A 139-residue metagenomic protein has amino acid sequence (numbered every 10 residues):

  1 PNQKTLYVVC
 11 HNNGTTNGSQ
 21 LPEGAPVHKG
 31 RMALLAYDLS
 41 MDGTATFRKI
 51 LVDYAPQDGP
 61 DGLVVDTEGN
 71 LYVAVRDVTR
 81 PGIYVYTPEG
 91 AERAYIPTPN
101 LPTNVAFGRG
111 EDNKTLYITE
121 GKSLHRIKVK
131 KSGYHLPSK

Functional and structural regions predicted by a protein language model:
P1-N17, R31, K49, Y54-L71 (+2 more regions): Beta-rich, blade/repeat-based domains predominating in secreted/periplasmic proteins but also intracellular
N17-P22, K29-L35, R80-Y84, S123-K128: Structural motif
V27, A36-T44, K128-L136: Short loop/turn segments immediately following beta-strands, especially the blade-tip and inter-blade linker loops
G30-G90: Loop/turn-rich, solvent-exposed surfaces of beta-rich toroidal or solenoidal domains
A45-D53, A94-T98, L136-K139: Beta-propeller fold detector
E68, V78, G82-A94, N104-G110 (+2 more regions): Flexible "stalk/tail and boundary" regions
K114, I118-K139: Flexible, glycine-rich linker and terminal segments associated with outer-membrane beta-barrel/transport systems
